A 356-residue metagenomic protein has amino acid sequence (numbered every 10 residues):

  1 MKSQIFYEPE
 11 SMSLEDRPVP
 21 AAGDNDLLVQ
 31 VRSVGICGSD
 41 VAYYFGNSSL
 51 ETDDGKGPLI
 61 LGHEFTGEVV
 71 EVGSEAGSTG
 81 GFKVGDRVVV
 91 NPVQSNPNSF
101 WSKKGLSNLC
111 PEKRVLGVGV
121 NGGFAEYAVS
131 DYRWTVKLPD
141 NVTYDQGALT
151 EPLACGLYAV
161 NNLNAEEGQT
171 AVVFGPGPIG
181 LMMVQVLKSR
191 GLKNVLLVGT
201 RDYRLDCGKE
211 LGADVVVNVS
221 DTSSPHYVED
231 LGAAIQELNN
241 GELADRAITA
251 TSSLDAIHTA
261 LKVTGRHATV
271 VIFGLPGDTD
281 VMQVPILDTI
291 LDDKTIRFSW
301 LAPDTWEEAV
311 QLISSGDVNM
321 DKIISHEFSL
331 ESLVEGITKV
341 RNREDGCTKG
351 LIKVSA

Functional and structural regions predicted by a protein language model:
S3, H258-K262, P303-A356: C-terminal hydrophobic helical "lid"/dimerization subdomain of Rossmann-like NAD(P)H-dependent oxidoreductases
P20-V34, S49-F100, P139-N141: Glycine-rich beta-strand-centered segment in the early N-terminal region that forms part of a ligand/cofactor-binding
H63, Q94-F174: NAD(P)H dinucleotide-binding glycine-rich loop of Rossmann-like/cofactor-binding domains, especially the beta1-alpha1
V142-S224: Mid-domain Rossmann-like dinucleotide-binding core that forms the NAD(H)/NADP(H) cofactor-binding site
K209, D214, N218-V219, S253-D317 (+1 more regions): Glycine-rich phosphate-binding loop and adjacent beta-alpha segment of Rossmann(oid) nucleotide-cofactor-binding
S224-N240: Short amphipathic alpha-helix with an adjacent loop that forms part of the alpha/beta core around
E242-I248: Short SAM/SAH-binding signature in class I
